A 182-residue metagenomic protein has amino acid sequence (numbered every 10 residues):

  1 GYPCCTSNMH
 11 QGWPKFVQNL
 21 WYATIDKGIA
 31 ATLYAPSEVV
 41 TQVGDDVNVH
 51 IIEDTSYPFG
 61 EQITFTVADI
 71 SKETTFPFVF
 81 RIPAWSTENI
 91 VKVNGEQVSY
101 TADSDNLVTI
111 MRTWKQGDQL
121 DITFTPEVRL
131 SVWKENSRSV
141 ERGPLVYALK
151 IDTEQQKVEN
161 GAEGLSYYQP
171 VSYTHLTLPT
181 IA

Functional and structural regions predicted by a protein language model:
G1-T66, D103, R112, Q119 (+2 more regions): C-terminal beta-rich recognition modules with glycine/proline-rich loops and embedded aromatic residues
S71: Basic K/R-rich, polyanion-interacting modules in nucleoproteins and related proteins
T74-P83: Surface-exposed beta-strand/loop patches in extracellular or lumenal glycoproteins
T74-T75, N89-I90, K150: Short helix/loop capping segments that flank catalytic or ligand/cofactor-binding pockets
T75, K115-Q116: Short, well-ordered loop/turn elements at secondary-structure boundaries
V79, V108, G161-A162: Generic detection of intrinsically disordered/low-complexity segments and helix-coil linkers/edges
W85-T87, Q116, P126: A generic "binding-loop/recognition-motif" signal
S86-M111, L130-W133: Solvent-exposed beta-strand/loop surfaces of large extracellular or lumenal domains
